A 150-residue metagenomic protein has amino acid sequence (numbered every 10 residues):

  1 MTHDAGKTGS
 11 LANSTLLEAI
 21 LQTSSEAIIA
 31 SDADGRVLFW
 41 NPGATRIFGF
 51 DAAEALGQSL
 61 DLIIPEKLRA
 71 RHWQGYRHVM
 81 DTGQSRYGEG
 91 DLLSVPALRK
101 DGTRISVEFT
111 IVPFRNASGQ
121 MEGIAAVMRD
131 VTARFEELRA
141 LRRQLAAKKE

Functional and structural regions predicted by a protein language model:
G9-L11, T15, F135-E150: Sensory-domain boundary/capping and coupling elements
S10-G35, F39, G43-T45, E89 (+1 more regions): Sensory modules in modular signal-transduction proteins
A44-A55, A117: PAS/PAS-like sensory domain cap-loop motif
A52, D61-V107, R115-A117, M121: PAS/LOV-family and closely related PAS-like sensory domains
F109-I111, M128: Sensory-domain boundary capping and coupling elements
Q120-D130: PAS-family sensory domains
